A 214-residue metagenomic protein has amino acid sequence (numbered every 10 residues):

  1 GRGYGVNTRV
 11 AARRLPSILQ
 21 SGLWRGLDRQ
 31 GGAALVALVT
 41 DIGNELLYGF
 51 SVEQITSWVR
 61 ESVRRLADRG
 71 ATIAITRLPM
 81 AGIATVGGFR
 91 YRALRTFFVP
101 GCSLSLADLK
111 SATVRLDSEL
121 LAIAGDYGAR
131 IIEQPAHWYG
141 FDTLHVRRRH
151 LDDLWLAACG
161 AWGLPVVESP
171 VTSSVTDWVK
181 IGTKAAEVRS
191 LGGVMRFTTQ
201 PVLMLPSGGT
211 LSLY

Functional and structural regions predicted by a protein language model:
G1-L19: A short beta-strand-loop structural module common to alpha/beta enzyme folds
S17-R149, D153-P170, G192, R196-Y214: Alpha-helical cap/lid subdomain in secreted, periplasmic, or secretory-pathway luminal O-acyl-processing enzymes
S173-T199: PAPS-dependent sulfotransferase catalytic core
